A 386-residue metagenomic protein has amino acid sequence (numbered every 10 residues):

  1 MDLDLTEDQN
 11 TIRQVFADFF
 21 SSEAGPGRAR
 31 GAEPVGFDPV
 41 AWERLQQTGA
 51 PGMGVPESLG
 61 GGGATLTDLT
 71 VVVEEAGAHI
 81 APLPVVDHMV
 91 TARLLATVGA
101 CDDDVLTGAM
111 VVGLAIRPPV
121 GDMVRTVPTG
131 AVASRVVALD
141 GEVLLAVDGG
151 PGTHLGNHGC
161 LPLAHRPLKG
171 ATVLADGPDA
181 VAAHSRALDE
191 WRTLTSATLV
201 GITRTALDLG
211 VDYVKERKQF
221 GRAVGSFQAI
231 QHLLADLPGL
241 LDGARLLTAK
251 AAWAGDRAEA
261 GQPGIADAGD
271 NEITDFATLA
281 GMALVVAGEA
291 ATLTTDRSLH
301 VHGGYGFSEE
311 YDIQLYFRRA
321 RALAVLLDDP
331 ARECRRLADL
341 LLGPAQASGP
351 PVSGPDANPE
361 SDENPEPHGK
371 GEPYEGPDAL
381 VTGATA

Functional and structural regions predicted by a protein language model:
M1-H79, A187-P365, G369-A386: Alpha-helical interface subdomain recognition
I80-V86, R93-D208, D212, A345-A386: FAD-binding core of flavoproteins
